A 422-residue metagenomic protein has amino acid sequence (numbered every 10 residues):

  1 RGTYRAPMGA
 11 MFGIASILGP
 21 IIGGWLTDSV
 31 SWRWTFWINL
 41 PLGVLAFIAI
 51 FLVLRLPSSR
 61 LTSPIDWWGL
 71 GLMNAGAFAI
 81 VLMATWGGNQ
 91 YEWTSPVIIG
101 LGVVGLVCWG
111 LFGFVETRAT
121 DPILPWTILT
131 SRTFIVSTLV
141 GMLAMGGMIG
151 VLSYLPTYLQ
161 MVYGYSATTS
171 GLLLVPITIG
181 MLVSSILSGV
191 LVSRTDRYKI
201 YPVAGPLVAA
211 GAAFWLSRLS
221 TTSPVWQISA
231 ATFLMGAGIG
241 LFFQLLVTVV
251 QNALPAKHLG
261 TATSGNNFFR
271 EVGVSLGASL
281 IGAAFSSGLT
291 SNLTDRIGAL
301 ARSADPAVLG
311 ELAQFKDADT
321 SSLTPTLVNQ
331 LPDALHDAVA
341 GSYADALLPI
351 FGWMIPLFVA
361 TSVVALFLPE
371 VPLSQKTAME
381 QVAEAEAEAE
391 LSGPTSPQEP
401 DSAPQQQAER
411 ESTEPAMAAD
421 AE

Functional and structural regions predicted by a protein language model:
R1-M73, W86, P96, I179: Helix-loop-helix hairpins in multi-pass membrane proteins, especially solute transporters
T3-P7, H258-G265: Cytoplasmic loop-to-transmembrane helix junctions
P7-M11, V140, G265-F269: Hydrophobic alpha-helical segments of secondary membrane carriers
F12, V30-S31, I38-G43, W68-L70 (+5 more regions): Transmembrane core module of solute transporters
L18-T27, P156, S188, G277 (+1 more regions): Small-residue (Gly/Pro/Ala) motifs that create kinks and tight helix-helix packing interfaces
T27-F36, A84-V97, L155-L173, W215-I228 (+1 more regions): Membrane interfacial helix motifs at helix-loop boundaries and amphipathic/re-entrant anchors
L42-I80, A84, E92-V97, I123-T130 (+2 more regions): Central mid-sequence intracellular linker of multi-pass
L45, G265, F269-P369, Q375-Q405 (+1 more regions): Hydrophobic transmembrane architecture of multi-pass small-molecule transporters
